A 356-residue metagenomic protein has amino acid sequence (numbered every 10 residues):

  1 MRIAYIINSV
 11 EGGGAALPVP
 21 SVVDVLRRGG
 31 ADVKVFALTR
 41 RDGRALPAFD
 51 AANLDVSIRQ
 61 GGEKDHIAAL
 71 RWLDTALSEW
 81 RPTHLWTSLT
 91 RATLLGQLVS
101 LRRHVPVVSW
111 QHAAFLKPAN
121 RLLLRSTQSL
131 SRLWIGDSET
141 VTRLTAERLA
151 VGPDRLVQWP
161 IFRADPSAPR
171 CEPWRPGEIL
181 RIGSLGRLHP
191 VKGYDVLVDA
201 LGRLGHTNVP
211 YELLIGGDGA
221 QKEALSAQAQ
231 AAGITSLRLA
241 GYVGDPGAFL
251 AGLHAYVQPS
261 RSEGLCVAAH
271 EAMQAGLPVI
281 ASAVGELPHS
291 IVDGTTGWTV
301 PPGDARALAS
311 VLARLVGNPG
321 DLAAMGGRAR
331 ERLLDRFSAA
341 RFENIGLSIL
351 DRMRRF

Functional and structural regions predicted by a protein language model:
G13-S21, S184-R203, A220-S226, H270 (+3 more regions): A conserved mid-protein helix/loop that constitutes part of the nucleotide-sugar donor-binding site
A37, P278-A281, I291: Short hydrophobic beta-strand element within catalytic cores of glycosyltransferases and related nucleotide-activated
T87-T93: Short His-centered aromatic/hydrophobic patch
V107-G136, A150: A conserved, positively charged/aromatic
L130-A168: Donor nucleotide-sugar binding/catalytic pocket of nucleotide-sugar-dependent glycosyltransferases
Y242, R261: Aromatic "clamp/platform" in nucleotide-sugar-dependent glycosyltransferases that forms part of the donor/acceptor
D293-G294, W298-A305, R314-P319: Conserved acidic donor-binding segment of nucleotide-sugar-dependent glycosyltransferases
A307, R314, D321-R336, F342-I345: A short, well-ordered alpha-helix in the C-terminal region of glycosyltransferases
